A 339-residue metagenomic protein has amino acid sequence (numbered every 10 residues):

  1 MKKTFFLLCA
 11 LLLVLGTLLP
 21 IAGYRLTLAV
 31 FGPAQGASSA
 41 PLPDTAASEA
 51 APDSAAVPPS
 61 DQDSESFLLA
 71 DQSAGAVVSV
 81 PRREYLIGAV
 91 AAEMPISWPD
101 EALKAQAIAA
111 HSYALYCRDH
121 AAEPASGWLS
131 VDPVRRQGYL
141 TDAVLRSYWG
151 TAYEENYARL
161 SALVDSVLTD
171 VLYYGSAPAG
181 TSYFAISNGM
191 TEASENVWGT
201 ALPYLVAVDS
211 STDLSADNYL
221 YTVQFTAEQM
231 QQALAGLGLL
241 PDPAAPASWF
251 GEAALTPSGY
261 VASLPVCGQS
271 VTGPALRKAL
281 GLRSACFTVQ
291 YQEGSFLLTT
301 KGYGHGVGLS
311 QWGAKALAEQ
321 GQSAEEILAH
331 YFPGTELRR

Functional and structural regions predicted by a protein language model:
M1-R339: Conserved, single-site charged/polar hotspot
